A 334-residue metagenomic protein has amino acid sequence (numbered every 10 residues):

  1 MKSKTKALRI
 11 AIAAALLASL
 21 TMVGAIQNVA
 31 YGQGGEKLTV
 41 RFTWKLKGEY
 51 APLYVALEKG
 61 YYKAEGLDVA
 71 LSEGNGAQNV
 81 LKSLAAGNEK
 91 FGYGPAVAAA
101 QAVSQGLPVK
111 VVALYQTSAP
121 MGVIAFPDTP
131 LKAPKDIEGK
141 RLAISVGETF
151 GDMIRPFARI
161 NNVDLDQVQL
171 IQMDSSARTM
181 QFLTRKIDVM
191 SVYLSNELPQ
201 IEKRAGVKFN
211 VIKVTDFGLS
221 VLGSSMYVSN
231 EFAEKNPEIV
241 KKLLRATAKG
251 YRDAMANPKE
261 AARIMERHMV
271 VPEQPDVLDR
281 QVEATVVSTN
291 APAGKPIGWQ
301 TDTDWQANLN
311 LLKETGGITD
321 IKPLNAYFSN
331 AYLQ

Functional and structural regions predicted by a protein language model:
M1-K37, Q334: Short, low-complexity disordered leader/linker segments with a strong preference for bacterial N-terminal type II
G32-D174, R178-T184, D188-S195, I212-V214 (+1 more regions): Short, glycine-/small- and polar/acidic-enriched structural segments that line small-molecule recognition paths
E65, V111-V112, A262-I264, I297 (+1 more regions): Short, hydrophobic secondary-structure boundary micro-motifs
V97, A177-Q181, R185-V271: Pocket-lining segment of extracytoplasmic ligand-binding domains
L165-V168, V271-V282, I318-A326: Short, surface-exposed acidic
K235-T315: Secondary-structure end/capping motifs
W305-Q334: Conserved C-terminal helix/tail region of periplasmic/extracytoplasmic solute-binding proteins
